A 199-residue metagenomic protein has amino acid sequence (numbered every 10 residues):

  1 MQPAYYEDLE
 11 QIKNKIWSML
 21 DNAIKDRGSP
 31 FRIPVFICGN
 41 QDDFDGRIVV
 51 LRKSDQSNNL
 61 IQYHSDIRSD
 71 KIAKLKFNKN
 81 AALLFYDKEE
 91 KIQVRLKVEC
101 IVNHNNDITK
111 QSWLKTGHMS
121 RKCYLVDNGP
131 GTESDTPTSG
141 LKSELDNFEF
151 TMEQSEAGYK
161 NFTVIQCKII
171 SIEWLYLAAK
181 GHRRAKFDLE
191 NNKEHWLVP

Functional and structural regions predicted by a protein language model:
M1-P199: Binding-site signature for planar aromatic cofactors or substrates
